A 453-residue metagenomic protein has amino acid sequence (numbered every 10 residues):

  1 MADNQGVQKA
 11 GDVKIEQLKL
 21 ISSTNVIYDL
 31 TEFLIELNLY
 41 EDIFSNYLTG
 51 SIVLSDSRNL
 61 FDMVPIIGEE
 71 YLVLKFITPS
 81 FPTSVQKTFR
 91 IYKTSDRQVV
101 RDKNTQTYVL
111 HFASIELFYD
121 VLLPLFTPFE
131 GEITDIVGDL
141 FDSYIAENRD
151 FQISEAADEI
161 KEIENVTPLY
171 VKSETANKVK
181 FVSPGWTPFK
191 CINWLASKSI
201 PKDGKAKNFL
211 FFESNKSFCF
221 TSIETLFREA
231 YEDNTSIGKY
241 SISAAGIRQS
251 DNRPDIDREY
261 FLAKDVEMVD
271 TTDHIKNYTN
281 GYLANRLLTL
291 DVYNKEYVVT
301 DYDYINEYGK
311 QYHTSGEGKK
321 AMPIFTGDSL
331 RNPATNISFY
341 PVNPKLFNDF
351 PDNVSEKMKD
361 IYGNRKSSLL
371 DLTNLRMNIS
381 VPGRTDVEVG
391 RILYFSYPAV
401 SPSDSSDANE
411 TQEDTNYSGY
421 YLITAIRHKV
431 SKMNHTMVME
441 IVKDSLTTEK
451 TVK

Functional and structural regions predicted by a protein language model:
M1-P124: Assembly/oligomerization scaffold segments
K14-E16, L48-G50, E70, V85-K87 (+7 more regions): Envelope-exposed proteins and targeting segments
L39-P65, I242-K453: An acidic/polar, Gly/Ser/Thr-rich interaction patch typically located in mid-to-C-terminal regions of proteins
D42, S55-S57, I77-P79, Y92-V99 (+7 more regions): Solvent-exposed coil/turn segments that connect beta secondary-structure elements in extracytoplasmic/periplasmic
D62, Y144, A196-S199, D203 (+1 more regions): Sec/Tat-exported extracytoplasmic proteins
T105-Q106, H111-F118, E130-L169: Glycine-rich, acidic and aromatic/proline-enriched surface loops and short helix-turn segments that act as binding
T107, A156-D273, T279: Short beta-strand-centered interaction patches in the first periplasmic/extracellular domains of large envelope
V121-G131, N177-S183: Second-shell loop/turn segments in exported
